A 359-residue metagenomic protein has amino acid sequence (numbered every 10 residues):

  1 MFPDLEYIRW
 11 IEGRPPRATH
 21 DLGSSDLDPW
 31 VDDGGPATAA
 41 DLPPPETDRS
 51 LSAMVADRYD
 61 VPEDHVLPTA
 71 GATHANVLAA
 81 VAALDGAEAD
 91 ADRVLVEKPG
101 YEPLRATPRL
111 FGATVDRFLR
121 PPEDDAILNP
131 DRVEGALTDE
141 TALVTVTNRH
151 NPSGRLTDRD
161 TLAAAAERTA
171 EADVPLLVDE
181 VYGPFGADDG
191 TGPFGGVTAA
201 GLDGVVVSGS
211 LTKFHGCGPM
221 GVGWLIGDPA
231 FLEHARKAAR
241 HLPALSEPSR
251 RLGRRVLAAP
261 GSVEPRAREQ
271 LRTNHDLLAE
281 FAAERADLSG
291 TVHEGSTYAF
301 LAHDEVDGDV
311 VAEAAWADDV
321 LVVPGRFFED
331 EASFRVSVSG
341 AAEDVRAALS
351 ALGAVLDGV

Functional and structural regions predicted by a protein language model:
M1-A79, V359: N-terminal small-domain helix-loop-helix segment of the aminotransferase-like
D64-V94, P103, G223-W224: Conserved beta-loop-alpha segment that forms the PLP phosphate-binding cup at the N-terminus of a helix
D85-A142: PLP-dependent aminotransferase-like
F111, R168-A172, D203, R285 (+2 more regions): Helix C-cap/helix->beta junction micro-motif
D125-A187: Active-site phosphate-binding strand-loop segment of PLP-dependent enzymes
V206-E269: Conserved core segment of the aminotransferase class I/II
E269-A279, S289-H303, V311, E329: Conserved glycine-rich beta-strand-loop-beta hairpin in the small C-terminal domain of fold type I
A317-D318, D330-V359: PLP-dependent enzyme catalytic core of the Aspartate aminotransferase-like
